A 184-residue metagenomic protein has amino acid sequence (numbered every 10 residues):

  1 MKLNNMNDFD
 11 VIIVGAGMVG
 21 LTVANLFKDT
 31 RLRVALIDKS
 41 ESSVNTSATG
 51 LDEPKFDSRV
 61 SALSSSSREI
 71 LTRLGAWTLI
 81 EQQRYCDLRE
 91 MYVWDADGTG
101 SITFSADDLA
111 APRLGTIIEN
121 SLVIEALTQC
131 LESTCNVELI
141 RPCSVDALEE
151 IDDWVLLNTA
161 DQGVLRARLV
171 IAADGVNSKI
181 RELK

Functional and structural regions predicted by a protein language model:
M1-D8: A short, basic/flexible loop-to-alpha-helix module at the beginning of a structural domain
D8-V11, R166-R168: Active-site acidic short loop of glycosyltransferases
F9-L36: N-terminal Rossmann-like FAD-binding beta1-loop-alpha1 element of flavoenzymes
V19, S42, N177: Conserved Rossmann-like nucleotide-cofactor binding loop
K28-R59: Glycine-rich FAD pyrophosphate-binding loop
R31, G75, N136: Short glycine-rich hinge loops at helix-strand junctions in the catalytic core of two-component histidine kinases
P54-A96: N-terminal FAD cofactor-binding segment of flavoenzymes
Y85-L183: Conserved N-terminal helical subregion
